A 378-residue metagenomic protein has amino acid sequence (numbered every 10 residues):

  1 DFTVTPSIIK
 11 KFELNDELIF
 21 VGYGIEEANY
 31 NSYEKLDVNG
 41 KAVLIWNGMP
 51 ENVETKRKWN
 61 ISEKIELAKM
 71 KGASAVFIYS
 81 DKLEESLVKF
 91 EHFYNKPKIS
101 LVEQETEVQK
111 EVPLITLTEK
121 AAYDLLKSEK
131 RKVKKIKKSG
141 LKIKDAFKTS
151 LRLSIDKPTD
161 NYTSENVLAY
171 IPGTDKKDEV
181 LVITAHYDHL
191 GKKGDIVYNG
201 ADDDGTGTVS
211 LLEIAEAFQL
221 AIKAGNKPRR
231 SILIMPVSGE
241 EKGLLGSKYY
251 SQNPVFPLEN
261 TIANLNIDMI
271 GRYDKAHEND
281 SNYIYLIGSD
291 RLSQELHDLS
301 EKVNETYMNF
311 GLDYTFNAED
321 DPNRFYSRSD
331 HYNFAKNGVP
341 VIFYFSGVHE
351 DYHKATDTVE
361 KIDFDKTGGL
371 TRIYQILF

Functional and structural regions predicted by a protein language model:
D1, I78-I99, T116, L126 (+2 more regions): Protein/peptide-recognition domains central to ubiquitin and immune signaling
D1-A42, N47-E51, S164: Noncatalytic luminal/extracellular "stalk/propeptide" segments of secretory-pathway proteins
D1-F20, V108-Y170: A non-catalytic alpha/beta surface segment that caps or lines the substrate-entry region of metallo-dependent hydrolase
G48-P50, D81-L83, Y187-H189, M235-K242 (+3 more regions): Acidic, glycine-rich active-site loops and adjacent beta-strand->loop/helix elements that engage anionic groups
E103-T106, E111-K130, V237-F343: Metal-dependent peptidase/peptidase-like ectodomains
T118, N161-L190: Acidic/His- and Gly-rich active-site-bordering loop/insert found across diverse amide/peptide-bond hydrolases
V167, I183-G243, Y374: Alpha-helical metal-binding/catalytic segments enriched in His/Glu/Asp
V209, E216, F345-F378: His/Asp/Glu-rich mid-to-C-terminal helical/loop segments that flank catalytic regions of hydrolases
